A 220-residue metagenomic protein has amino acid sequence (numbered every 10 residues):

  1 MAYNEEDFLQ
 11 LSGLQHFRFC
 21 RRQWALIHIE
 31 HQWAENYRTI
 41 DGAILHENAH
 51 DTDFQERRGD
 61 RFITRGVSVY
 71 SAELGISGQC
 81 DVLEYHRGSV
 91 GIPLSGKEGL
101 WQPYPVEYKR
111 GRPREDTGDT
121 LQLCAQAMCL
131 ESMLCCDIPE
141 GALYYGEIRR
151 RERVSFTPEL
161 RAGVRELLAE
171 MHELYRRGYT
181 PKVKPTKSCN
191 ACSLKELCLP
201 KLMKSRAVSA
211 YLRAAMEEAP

Functional and structural regions predicted by a protein language model:
M1-P105, S205, A214-P220: Metal-dependent nuclease catalytic cores that hydrolyze phosphodiester bonds in DNA/RNA, characterized by
N4-D7, E170-T186: Short, intrinsically disordered, charge-biased short linear motifs at domain edges
L9-Q15, T117-G118, T180-K187: Structural motif
L11, R22-Q23, R161, L168 (+2 more regions): Alpha-helix initiation and N-capping motif
C20, Y179-P220: Cysteine-cluster motifs in flexible loop/terminal segments that predominantly coordinate metals
Y37-I44, N48-D53, C129, R150-T157 (+2 more regions): Short amphipathic alpha-helical patches
S77-G78, E84-G178, N190, L194-E196: Nucleic-acid nuclease catalytic cores
